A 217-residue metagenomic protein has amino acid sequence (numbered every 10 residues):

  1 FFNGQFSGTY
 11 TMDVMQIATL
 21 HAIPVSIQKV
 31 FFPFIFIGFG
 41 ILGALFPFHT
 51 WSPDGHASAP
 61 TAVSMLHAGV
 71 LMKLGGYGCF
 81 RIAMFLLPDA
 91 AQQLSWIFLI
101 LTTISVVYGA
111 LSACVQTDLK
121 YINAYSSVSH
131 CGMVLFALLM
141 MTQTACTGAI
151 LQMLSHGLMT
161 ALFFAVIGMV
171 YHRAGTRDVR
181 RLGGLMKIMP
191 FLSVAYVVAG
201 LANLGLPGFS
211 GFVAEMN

Functional and structural regions predicted by a protein language model:
F1-N217: Hydrophobic transmembrane alpha-helices and their helix-loop junctions in integral membrane proteins
